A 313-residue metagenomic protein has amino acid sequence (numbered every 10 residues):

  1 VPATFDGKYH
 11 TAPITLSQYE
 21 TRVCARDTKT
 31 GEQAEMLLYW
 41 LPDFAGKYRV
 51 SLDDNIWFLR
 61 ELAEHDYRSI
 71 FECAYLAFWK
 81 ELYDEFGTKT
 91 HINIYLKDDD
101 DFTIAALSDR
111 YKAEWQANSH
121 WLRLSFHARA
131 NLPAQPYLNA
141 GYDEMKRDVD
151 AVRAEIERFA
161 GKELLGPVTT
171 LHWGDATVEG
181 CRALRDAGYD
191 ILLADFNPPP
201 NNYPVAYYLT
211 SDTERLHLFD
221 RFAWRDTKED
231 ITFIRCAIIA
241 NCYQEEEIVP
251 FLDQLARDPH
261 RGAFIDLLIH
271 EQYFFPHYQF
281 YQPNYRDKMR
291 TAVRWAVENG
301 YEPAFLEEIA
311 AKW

Functional and structural regions predicted by a protein language model:
T4-H10: Aromatic sugar-binding surface patches on proteins that engage polysaccharides or sugar-phosphate polymers
P13-E20: Surface-exposed, short loops/turns at beta-strand junctions within beta-sandwich domains
A25-D27: Conserved structural position at the C-terminal beta-strand of extracellular beta-sandwich adhesion modules
E35-N118, L165-P167, L267: Active-site beta->alpha N-cap acidic-glycine motif
A77-T88, D101-H127, R185, R221-T227 (+1 more regions): Acidic (Asp/Glu)-rich catalytic clusters
K89-T177, P200-P204, I269-F275: Metal-dependent polysaccharide deacetylase catalytic core of the NodB/CE4 family, i.e., the active-site-bearing domain
D101-I104, E163-L164, W173-D266: Active-site-adjacent pocket scaffolds in enzyme catalytic domains
L192-F196, F264-W313: C-terminal domain-boundary segment and adjacent tail
